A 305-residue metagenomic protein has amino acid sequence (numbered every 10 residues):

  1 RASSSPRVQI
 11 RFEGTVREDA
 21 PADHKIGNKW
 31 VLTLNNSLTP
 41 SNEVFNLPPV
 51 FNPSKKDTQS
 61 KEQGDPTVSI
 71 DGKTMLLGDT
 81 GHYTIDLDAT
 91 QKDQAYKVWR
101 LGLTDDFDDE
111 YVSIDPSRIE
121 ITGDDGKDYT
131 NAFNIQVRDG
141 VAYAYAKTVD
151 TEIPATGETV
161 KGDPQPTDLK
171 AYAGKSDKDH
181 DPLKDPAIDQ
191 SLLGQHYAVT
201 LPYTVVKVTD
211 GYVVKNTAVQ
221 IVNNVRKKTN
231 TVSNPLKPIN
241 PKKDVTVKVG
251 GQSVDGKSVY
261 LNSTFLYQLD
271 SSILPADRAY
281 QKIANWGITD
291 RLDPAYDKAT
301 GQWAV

Functional and structural regions predicted by a protein language model:
R1, Q63, L77, I135-Y143 (+2 more regions): Short, ordered beta-strand-loop transition motifs
R1, V98-G174, Q281-V305: A surface/secretory-pathway sequence property marking extracellular, secreted, or lumenal proteins enriched
R1-I26, I85-D86, K147-N223, L269-D270: Low-complexity, intrinsically disordered segments enriched in Ser/Thr together with acidic residues
A20-I70, Y203-V254, S258-V259: Extracellular/luminal low-complexity Ser/Thr/Pro-rich, glycosylation-prone repeat/linker regions
T33-S37, L77, Y96-V98, G123 (+4 more regions): Long, low-complexity, polar and repeat-rich extracellular regions of very large Gram-negative surface proteins
T39-S41, A89-D93, Y111-I114, D210 (+2 more regions): Short loop/beta submotifs within extracellular cysteine-rich repeat domains
K73-T104, K257-T289: Short beta-strand elements of extracellular/lumenal beta-sandwich folds
